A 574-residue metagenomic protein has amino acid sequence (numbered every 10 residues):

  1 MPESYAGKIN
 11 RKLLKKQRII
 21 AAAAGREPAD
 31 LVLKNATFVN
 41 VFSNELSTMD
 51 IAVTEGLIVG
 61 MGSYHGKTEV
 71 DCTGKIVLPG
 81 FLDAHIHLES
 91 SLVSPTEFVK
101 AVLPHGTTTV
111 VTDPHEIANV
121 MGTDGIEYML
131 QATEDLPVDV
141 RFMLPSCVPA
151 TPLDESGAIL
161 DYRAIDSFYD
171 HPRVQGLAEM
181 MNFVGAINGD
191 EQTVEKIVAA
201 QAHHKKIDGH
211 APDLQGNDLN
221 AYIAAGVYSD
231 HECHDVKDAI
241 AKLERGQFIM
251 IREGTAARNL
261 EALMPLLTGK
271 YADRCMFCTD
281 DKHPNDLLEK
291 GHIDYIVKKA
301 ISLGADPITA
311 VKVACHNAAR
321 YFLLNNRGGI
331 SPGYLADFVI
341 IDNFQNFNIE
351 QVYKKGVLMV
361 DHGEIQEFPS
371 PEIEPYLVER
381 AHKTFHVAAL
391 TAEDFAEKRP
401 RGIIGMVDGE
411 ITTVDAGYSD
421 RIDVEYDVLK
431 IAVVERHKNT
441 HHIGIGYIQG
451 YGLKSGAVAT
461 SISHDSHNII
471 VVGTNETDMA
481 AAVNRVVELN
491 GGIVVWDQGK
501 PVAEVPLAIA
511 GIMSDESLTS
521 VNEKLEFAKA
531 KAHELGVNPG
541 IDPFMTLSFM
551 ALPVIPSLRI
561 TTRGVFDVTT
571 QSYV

Functional and structural regions predicted by a protein language model:
M1-M49, V53-T54, G62, L103-H105 (+2 more regions): Active-site microenvironment of metallo-dependent hydrolases
P2-A22, V99-K206, K270, P501-P506: Divalent-metal coordination cores built from histidine and acidic residues
E27-K34, E55, Y64-T112: Replace "His-x-His-based motif
A36, G56, G74, H85 (+9 more regions): Divalent metal-coordination and catalytic microenvironments
D83-S94, P149-L160, Y228: Active-site mouth loops of central-metabolism enzymes
H87-S91, H115-I117, P145-A150, M180-F183 (+4 more regions): Active-site beta-loop-alpha junctions enriched in small/polar residues
M121-G125, T151-G157, N188-Q192, D218-Y222 (+9 more regions): Short acidic, glycine/serine/threonine-rich loops at helix termini
I159-E179, G185-M250, A257-F277, L288-S302 (+1 more regions): Histidine/acidic residue-rich metal-binding segments in metalloenzymes
